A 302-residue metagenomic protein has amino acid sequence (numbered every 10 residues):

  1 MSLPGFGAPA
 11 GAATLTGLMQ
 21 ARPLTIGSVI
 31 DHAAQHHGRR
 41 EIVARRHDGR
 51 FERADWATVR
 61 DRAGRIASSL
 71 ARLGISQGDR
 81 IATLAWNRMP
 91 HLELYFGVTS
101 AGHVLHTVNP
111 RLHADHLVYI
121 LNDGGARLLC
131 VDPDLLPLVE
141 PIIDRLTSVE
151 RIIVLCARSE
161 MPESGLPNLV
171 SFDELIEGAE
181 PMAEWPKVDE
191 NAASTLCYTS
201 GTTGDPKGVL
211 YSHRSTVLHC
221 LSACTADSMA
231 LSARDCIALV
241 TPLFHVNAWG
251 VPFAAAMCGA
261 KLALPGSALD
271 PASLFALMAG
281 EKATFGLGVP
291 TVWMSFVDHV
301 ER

Functional and structural regions predicted by a protein language model:
P23, G38-R40, L169-V170, E177-Y198 (+2 more regions): Conserved pre-ATP/AMP-binding loop-to-beta segment of ANL
V29, R72-L73, S100-E174, V188: Structural core segment of the AMP-binding/adenylate-forming
I42-R88, L92-F96, H113-V118, S171-E174: Conserved AMP-binding/adenylate-forming core of the ANL superfamily
R53-A57, D173, S194-L221: Conserved AMP-binding A3 loop
R60-R65, E177, V209-S232, V240 (+2 more regions): Conserved structural elements of the adenylate-forming
A85-W86, H103-L121, P133-L138, A260-E281 (+1 more regions): ATP-dependent adenylate-forming carboxylate-activation enzymes
W86, V131-P141, R158-S159, T241 (+1 more regions): Adenylate-forming
V217-C236, V246-F285, D298-V300: Conserved AMP-binding/adenylation subdomain of ANL enzymes
